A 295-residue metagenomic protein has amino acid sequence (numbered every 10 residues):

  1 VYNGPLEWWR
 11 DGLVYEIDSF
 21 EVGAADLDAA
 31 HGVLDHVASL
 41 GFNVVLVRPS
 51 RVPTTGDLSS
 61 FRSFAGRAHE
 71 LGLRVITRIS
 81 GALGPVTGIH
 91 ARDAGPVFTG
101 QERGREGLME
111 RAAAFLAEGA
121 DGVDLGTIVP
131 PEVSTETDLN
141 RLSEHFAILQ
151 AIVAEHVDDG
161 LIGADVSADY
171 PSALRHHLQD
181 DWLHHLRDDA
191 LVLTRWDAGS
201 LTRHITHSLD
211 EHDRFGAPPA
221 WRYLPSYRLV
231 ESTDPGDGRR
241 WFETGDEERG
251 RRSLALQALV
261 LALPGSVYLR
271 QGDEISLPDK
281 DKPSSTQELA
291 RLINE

Functional and structural regions predicted by a protein language model:
V1-E295: Active-site and adjacent substrate-binding regions of carbohydrate-active enzymes
